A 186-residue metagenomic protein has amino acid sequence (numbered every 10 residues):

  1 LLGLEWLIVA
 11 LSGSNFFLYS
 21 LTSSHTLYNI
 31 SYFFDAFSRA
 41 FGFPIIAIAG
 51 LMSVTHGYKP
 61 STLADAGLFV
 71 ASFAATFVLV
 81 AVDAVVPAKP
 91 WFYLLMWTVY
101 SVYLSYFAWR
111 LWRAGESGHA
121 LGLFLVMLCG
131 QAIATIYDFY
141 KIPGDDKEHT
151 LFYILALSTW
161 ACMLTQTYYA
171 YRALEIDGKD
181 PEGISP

Functional and structural regions predicted by a protein language model:
L1-I8, Y58-F69, E116-V126, P181-S185: Membrane-interfacial loop-to-transmembrane alpha-helix junctions, especially the N-terminal start
L2-L21, L125-F139: Hydrophobic alpha-helical transmembrane segments of multi-pass membrane proteins
S12-S38, A84-P87, I142: Helix-loop junctions on the outward
Y28-S31, A75-V82, D145-I154: Membrane-interface segments at the starts/ends of alpha-helical transmembrane spans
F34-F41, L95, I154-S158: Hydrophobic alpha-helical transmembrane segments of multi-pass membrane proteins
A40-R113: Membrane-proximal helix-loop-helix units in multi-pass membrane proteins
A47, A108-P186: C-terminal transmembrane-bundle signature of multipass membrane proteins, characterized by strong activation on
